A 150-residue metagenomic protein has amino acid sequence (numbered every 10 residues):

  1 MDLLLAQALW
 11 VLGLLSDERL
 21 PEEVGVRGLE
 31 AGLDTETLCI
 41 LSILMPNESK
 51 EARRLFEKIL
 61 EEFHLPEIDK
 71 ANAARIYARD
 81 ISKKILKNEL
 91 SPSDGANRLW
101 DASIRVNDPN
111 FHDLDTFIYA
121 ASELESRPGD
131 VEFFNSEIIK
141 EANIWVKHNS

Functional and structural regions predicted by a protein language model:
M1-S150: Acidic, Ser/Pro/Thr-rich low-complexity regulatory regions and the short amphipathic helical interaction modules they
